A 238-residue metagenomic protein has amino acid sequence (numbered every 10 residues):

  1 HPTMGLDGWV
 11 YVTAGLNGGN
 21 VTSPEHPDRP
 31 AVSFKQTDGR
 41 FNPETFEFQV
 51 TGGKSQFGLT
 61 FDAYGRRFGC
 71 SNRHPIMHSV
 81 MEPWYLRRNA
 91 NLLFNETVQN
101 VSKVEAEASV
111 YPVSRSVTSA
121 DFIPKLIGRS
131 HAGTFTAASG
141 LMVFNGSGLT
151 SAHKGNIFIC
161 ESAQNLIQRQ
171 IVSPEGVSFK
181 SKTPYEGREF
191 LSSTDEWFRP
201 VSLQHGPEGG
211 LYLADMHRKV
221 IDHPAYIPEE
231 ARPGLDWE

Functional and structural regions predicted by a protein language model:
H1-E238: Beta-propeller blade termini and top-face loops
